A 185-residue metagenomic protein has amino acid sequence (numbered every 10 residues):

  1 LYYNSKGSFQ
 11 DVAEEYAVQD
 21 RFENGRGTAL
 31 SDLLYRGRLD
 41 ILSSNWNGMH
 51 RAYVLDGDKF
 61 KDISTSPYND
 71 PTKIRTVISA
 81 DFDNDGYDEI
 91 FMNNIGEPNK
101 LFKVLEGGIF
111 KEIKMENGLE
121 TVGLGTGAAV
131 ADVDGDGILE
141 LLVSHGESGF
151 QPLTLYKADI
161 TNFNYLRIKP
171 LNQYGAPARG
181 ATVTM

Functional and structural regions predicted by a protein language model:
Y2-E23, Y53-T72, F102-G123, I160-K169 (+1 more regions): Blade-edge motifs of beta-propeller repeat domains
N4, N45-N47, L55, N94-G96 (+3 more regions): Structural signature of WD-repeat beta-propellers
N24-R26, G48, K73-R75, E97 (+2 more regions): Beta-rich catalytic cores
G25-Y35, L39, I74-N84, T126-G135: Beta-propeller blade termini
Y35-S44, N84-N93, G135-S144: Acidic/hydrophobic-patterned starts of short beta strands in beta-sheet-rich repeat architectures
M49-Y53, P98-K100, G149-Y156: Structural motif
I109, K114-M185: Gly/Ser/Thr/Pro-enriched helix-cap/hinge segments flanking short amphipathic alpha-helices
